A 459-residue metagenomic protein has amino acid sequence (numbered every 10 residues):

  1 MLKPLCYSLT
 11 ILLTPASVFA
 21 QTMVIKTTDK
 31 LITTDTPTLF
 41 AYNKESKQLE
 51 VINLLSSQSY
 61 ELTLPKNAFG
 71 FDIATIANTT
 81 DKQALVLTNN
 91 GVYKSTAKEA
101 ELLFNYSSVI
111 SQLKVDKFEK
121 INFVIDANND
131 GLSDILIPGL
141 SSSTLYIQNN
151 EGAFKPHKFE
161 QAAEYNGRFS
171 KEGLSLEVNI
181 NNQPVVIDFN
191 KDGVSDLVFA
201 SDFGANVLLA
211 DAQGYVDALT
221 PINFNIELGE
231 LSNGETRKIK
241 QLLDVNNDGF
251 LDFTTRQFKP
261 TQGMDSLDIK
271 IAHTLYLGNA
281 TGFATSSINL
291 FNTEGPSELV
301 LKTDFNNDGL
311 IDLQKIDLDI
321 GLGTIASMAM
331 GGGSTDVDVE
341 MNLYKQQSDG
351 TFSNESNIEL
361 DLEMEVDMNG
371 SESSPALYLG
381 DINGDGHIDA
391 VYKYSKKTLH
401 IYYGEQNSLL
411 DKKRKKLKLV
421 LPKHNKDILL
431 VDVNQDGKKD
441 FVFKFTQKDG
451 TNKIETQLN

Functional and structural regions predicted by a protein language model:
L2-I11: Sec-dependent signal peptide recognition, specifically the positively charged N-region followed immediately by
P15-S17: N-terminal signal peptide c-region/cleavage motif recognized by signal peptidases
A20-N459: Beta-propeller-forming repeat regions
